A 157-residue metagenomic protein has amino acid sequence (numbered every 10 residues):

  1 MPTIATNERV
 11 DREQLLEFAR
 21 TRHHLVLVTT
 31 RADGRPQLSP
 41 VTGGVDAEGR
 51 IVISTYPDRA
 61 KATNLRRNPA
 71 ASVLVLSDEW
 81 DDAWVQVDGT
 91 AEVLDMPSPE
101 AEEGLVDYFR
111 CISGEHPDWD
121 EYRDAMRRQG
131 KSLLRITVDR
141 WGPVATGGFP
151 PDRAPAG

Functional and structural regions predicted by a protein language model:
M1-V10, A83-G157: Charged, gly/pro-rich active-site loop segments
P2-V26: Short, basic/aromatic recognition patches
Q14, V26-R31, W119-A125: Short helix-to-loop capping/linker segments positioned immediately adjacent to catalytic or ligand/cofactor-binding
A19-R20, R66-R67, R127: Alpha-helix boundary recognition
R22-P57, L65, A71-L76, W84-V87: Short beta-strand segments
H23-H24, A70, P117, W141: Generic structural signal for secondary-structure transition and capping sites
R59-K61, W80, P150-P151: Short, surface-exposed beta-strand-loop junctions and turns on beta-sheet-rich folds
S77-D78, V138: Short secondary-structure boundary segments
